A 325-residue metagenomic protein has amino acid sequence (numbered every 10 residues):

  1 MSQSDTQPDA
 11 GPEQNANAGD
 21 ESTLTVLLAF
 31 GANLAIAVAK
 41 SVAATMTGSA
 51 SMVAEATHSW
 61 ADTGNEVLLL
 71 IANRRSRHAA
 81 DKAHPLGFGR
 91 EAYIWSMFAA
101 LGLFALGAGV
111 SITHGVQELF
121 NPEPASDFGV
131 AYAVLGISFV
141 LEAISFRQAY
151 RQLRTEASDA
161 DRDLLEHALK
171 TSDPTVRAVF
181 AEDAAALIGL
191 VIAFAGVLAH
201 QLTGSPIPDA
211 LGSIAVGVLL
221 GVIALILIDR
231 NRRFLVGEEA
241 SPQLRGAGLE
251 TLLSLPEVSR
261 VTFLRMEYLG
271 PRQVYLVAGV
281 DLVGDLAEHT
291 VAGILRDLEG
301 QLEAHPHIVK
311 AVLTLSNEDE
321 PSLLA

Functional and structural regions predicted by a protein language model:
M1-A39: Topogenic membrane-insertion module of multi-pass membrane proteins
S2-P8, G89-A325: Alpha-helical transmembrane segments and adjacent TM-loop junctions that form the membrane-embedded core of multi-pass
D20-L28, T57-V67, I94-A105: Alpha-helical transmembrane segments of integral membrane proteins, especially early/N-terminal helices
T23, S49-M52, P206, A210: Residues that define the loop-to-transmembrane-helix transition and helix capping in multi-pass membrane transporters
L34-V42, T47, T57-S59, T63-L69 (+1 more regions): Hydrophobic alpha-helical membrane-embedded segments
T45-R74, I112, V116, R177-V191: Acidic (Asp/Glu-rich) catalytic motifs at the cytosolic membrane interface
A72-E91, N121: Aspartate-rich (DDxxD/NDxxD/DxxxD) Mg2+/diphosphate-binding motifs and their adjoining helix-loop segments
